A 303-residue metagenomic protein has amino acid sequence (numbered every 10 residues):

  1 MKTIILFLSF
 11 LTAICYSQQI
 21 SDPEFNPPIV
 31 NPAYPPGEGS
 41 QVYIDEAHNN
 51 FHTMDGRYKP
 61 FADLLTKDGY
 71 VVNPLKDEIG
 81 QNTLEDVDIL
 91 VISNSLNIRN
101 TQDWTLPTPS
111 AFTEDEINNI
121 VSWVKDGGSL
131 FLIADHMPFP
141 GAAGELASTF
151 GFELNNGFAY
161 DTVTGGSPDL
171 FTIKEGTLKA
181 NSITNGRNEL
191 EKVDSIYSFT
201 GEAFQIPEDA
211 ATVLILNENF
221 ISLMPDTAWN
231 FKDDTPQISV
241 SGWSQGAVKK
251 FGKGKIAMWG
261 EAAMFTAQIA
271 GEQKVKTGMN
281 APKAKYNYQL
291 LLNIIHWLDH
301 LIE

Functional and structural regions predicted by a protein language model:
M1-Q19: Bacterial Sec-dependent N-terminal signal peptides
Y16-E303: Short, surface-exposed patches at the edges or C-terminal ends of soluble domains, predominantly
